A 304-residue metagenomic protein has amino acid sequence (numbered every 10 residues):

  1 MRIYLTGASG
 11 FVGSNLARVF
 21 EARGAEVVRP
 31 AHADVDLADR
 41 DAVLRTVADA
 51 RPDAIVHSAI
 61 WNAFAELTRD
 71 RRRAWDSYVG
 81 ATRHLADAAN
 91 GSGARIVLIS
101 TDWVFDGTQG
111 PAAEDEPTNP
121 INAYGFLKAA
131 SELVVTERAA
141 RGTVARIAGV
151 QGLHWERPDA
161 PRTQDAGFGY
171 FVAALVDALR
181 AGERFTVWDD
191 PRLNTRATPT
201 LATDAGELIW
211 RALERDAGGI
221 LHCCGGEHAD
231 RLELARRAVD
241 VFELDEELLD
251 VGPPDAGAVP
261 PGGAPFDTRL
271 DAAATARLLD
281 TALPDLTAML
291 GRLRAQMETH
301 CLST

Functional and structural regions predicted by a protein language model:
M1-A22: N-terminal Rossmann NAD(P)H-binding glycine-rich loop of SDR-like oxidoreductase domains
R29-D39: Rossmann-fold cofactor-recognition segment
L37-G80, A88-N90: NAD(P)H-binding glycine-rich loop region in Rossmannoid oxidoreductase-like domains and their noncatalytic homologs
R83-I121, R138: Conserved Rossmann-fold NAD(P)-dependent oxidoreductase catalytic core, especially the SDR/UDP-sugar
E137-R196, T203: NAD(P)-dependent short-chain dehydrogenase/reductase
V187-R196, L221-H228, L278: Glycine-rich Rossmann NAD(P)(H)-binding loop
G206-P260, R294-T304: Mid/C-terminal beta-alpha module of Rossmann-like enzyme folds, strongest in SDR-family dehydrogenases/epimerases
E247-L248, P261-T304: C-terminal amphipathic/interface module of NAD(P)-dependent oxidoreductases and related NAD-binding regulators
